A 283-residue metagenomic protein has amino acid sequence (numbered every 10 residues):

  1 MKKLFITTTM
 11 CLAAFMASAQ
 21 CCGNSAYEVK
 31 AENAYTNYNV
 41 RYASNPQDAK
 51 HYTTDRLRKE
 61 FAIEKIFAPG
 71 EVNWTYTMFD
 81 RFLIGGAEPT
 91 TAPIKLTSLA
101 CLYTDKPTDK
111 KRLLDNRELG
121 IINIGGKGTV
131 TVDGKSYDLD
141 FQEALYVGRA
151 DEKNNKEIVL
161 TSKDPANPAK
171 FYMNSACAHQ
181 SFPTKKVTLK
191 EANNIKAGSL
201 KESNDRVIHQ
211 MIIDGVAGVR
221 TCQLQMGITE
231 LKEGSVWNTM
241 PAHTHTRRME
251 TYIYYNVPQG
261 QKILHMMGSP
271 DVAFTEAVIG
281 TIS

Functional and structural regions predicted by a protein language model:
M1-A26: Bacterial Sec-dependent N-terminal signal peptides
Y27-T104, T108-L114, E118-L119: Hydrophobic, proline/glycine-rich low-complexity stretches
K65-P107, R206-T251: A short glycine-rich, His/Asp/Glu-containing loop-to-beta-strand
A87, T91, K127, F141-L145 (+3 more regions): Tight coil/turn sites that cap or link beta-strands
L114-T129, T229-E233, H245-D271, T281-I282: Short, conserved beta-strand element in jelly-roll/cupin
V130-T131, L139, V147, K153-D164 (+2 more regions): Short beta-strand His + acidic residue motifs that chelate non-heme Fe in jelly-roll/DSBH and cupin folds
D133-D151, S269-S283: Short acidic-glycine-tyrosine-enriched beta hairpin
V159-Q225: Surface-exposed beta-loop interaction hotspot
